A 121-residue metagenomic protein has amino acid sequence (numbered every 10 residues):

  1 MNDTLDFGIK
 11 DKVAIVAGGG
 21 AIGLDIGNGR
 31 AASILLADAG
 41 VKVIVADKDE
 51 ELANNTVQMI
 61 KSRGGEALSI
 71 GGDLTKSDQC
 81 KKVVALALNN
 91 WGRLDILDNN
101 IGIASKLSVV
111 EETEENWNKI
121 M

Functional and structural regions predicted by a protein language model:
L5-I44: Canonical Rossmann dinucleotide-binding motif of NAD(H)/NADP(H)-dependent dehydrogenases/reductases, specifically
V13, D95-I96, N118: Conserved catalytic-site loops of classical short-chain dehydrogenases/reductases
K48-E51, G71-V83, E114: The beta1-alpha1 cofactor-binding region of Rossmann-like NAD(H)/NADP(H)-dependent oxidoreductases
T56-G64: Short, conserved SAM-binding/catalytic segment of Class I S-adenosyl-L-methionine-dependent methyltransferases
A67-S69: Hydrophobic/aromatic anchor residues within beta-strands of the central parallel beta-sheet of Rossmann-like
A87-G92: Glycine-rich phosphate-binding loop signature in dinucleotide/nucleotide-binding domains
N100-S105: Conserved NAD(P)H cofactor-binding loop of Rossmann-fold oxidoreductase domains
S108-V109, T113-M121: Substrate-binding pocket helix/loop in short-chain dehydrogenase/reductase
